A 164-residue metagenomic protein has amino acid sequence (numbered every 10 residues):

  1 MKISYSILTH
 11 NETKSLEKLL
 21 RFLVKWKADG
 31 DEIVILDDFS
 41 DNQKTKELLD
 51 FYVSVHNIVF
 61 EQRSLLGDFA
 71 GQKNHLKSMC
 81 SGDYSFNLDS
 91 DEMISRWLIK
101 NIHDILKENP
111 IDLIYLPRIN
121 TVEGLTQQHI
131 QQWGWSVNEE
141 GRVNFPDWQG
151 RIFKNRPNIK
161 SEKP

Functional and structural regions predicted by a protein language model:
I3, D31, N57-V59: Short, conserved active-site loop motifs that form the nucleotide-linked donor/cofactor pocket
I3, I7-R21, F39, S64: Active-site beta-to-alpha loop of glycosyltransferases that engages the nucleotide-sugar donor
K18-F22, E47-L48, H75, K100-I102: A short acidic, amphipathic alpha-helical/loop segment
R21-G30: Short, acidic, metal-binding catalytic loop of nucleotide-sugar glycosyltransferases
F22, I35-L49, L65, D89: A conserved acidic beta->alpha catalytic loop
K46-G71, M79: Conserved donor nucleotide-binding strand/loop of the catalytic core
F69-K77, Y84, M93-P164: Catalytic-site signature of metal-activated, phosphate-bearing donor transferases, centered on the GT-A/GT-A-like
